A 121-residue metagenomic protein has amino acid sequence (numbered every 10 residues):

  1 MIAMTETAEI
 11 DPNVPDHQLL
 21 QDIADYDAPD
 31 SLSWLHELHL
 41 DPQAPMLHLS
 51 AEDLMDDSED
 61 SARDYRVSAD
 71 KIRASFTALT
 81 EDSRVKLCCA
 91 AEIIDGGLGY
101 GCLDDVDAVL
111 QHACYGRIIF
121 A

Functional and structural regions predicted by a protein language model:
M1-A62: Long, contiguous N-terminal structural blocks used for assembly/anchoring
I10-V14, Q18, Y26, R63 (+2 more regions): Alpha-helix boundary/N-cap detector
S75, C89-A90: Acidic, low-complexity, intrinsically disordered interaction modules
A78: A motif-centric signal for short, conserved binding hotspots located in accessible loops or intrinsically disordered
R84: Non-catalytic, low-structured ubiquitin/UBL-interacting segments
A91, D95-G97: Short leucine-rich amphipathic alpha-helices used at interfaces
L98-F120: Short, compact, well-ordered microdomains
